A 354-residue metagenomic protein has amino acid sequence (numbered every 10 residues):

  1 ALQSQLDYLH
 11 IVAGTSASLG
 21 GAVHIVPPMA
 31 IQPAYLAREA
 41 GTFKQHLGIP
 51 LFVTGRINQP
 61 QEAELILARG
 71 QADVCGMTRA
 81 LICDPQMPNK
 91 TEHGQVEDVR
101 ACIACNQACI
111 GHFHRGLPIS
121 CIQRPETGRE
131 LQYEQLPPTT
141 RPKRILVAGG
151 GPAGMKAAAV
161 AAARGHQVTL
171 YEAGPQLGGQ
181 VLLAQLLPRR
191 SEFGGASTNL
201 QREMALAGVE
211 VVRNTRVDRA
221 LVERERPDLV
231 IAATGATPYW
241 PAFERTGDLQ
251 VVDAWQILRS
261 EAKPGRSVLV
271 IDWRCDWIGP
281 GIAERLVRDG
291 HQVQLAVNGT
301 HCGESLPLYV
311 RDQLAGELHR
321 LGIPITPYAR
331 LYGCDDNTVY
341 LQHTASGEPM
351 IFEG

Functional and structural regions predicted by a protein language model:
A1-A148, P152, K156-A163, Q167-V168 (+3 more regions): Flavin-dependent oxidoreductase catalytic cores
L9, V147-N214, D272-Q313, P324: Beta1-alpha1 glycine-rich phosphate/pyrophosphate-binding loop at the start of Rossmann-like nucleotide-binding domains
I11, M77, V230-A233, V270-I271: Redox-cofactor binding/interface segments in oxidoreductases and associated redox assembly factors
T15, G235-P238, R274: Short glycine-rich anion-binding loops that position phosphate/pyrophosphate groups of nucleotides and phosphorylated
L19, P85, H112, L131 (+4 more regions): Glycine/Thr-rich phosphate-binding loops of Rossmann-like dinucleotide-binding domains
V26-Q32, E134-I145, L183-G195, A254-S260 (+3 more regions): Short, contiguous acidic/charged loop-to-helix segments that flank catalytic cores in large enzymes
G194-Y239, D248-L249, W255-R259, K263-P264 (+1 more regions): A Rossmann-like FAD-binding core segment of flavoenzymes
